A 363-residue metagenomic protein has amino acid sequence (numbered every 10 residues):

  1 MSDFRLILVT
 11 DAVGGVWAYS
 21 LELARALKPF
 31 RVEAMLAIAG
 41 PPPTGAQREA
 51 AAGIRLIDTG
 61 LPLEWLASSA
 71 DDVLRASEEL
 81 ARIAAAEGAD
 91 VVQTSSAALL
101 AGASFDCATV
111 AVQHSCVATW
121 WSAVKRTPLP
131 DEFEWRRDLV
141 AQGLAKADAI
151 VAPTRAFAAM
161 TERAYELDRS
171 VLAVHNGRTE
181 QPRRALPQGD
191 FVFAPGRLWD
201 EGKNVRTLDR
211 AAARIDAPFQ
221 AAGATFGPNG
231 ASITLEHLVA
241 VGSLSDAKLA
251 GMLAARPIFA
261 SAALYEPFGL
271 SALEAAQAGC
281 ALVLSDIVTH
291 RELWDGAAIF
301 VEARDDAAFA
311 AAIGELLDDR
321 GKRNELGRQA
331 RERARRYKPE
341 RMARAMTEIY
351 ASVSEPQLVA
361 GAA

Functional and structural regions predicted by a protein language model:
V91, S104-A123: Active-site proximal beta-strand in glycosyltransferases
V117, L129-I150: Membrane-proximal helix-turn-helix segments that form the acceptor-binding/catalytic region of lipid-linked
A145-K146, A152, A158-R178: Helix-loop-beta element that forms the nucleotide-linked donor phosphate-binding surface in glycosyltransferases
R184-K203, D209-D216, Q220: Conserved donor-binding/catalytic core segment of Leloir-type glycosyltransferases
P228-A250: Nucleotide-activated donor-binding/catalytic signature segment of Leloir-type glycosyltransferases, i.e., the conserved
S243, L284, A298-A307, E315-R320: Conserved acidic donor-binding segment of nucleotide-sugar-dependent glycosyltransferases
I258, A281-L284: Short hydrophobic beta-strand element within catalytic cores of glycosyltransferases and related nucleotide-activated
L264: Aromatic "clamp/platform" in nucleotide-sugar-dependent glycosyltransferases that forms part of the donor/acceptor
